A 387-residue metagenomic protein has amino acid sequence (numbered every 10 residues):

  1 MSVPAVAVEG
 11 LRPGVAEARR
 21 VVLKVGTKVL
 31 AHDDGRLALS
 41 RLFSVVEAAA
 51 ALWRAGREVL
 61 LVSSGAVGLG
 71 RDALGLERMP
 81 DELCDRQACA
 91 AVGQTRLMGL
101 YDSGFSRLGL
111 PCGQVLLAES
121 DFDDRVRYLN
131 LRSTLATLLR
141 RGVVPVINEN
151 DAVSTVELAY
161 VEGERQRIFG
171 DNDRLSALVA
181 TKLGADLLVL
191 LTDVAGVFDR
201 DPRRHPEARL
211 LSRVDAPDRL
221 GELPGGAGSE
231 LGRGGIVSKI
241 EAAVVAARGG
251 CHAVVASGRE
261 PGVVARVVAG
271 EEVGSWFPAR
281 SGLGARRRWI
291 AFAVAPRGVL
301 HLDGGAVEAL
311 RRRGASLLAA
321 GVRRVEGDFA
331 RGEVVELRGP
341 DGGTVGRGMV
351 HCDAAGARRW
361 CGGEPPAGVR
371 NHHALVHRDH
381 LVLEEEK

Functional and structural regions predicted by a protein language model:
S2-K387: C-terminal catalytic "cap/lid" subdomain
